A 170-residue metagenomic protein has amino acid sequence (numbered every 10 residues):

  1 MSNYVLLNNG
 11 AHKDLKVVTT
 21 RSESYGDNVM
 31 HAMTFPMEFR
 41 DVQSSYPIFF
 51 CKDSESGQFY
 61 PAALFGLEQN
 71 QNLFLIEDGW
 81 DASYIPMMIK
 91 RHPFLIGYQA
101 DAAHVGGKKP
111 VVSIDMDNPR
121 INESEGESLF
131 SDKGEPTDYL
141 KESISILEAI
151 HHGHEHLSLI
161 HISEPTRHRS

Functional and structural regions predicted by a protein language model:
M1-L64: Short, extreme N-terminal leader segments that mark the start of a protein/domain
R21-E23, G134-D138, P165: Short amphipathic alpha-helical segments, especially helix-boundary/capping motifs
G26, L67, D138-E142: A generic structural signal for ordered alpha-helices
N28-M30, Y46, Q71, S128 (+2 more regions): Generic, low-specificity signal for short hydrophobic/alpha-helical stretches with a mild N-terminal bias, encompassing
Q43, Y84-M87, E155: Short, well-structured alpha-helical interface segments that form or flank functional binding sites
Y60-D132: Aromatic- and glycine-enriched beta-alpha-beta binding-site module
D115-L157: Surface-exposed beta-loop interaction hotspot
H161-S170: Single conserved hydrophobic/aromatic residue that forms the stacking wall/gate of nucleotide- or nucleobase-binding
